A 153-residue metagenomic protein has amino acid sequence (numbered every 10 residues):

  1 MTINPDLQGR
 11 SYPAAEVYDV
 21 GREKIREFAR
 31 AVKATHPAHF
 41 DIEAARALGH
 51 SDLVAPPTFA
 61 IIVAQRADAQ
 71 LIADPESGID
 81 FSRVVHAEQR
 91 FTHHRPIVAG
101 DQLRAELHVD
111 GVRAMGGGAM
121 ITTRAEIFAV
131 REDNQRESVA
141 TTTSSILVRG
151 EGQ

Functional and structural regions predicted by a protein language model:
M1-E88, Q153: Hot-dog-fold acyl-thioester-processing enzymes
M1-I3, L7, E88, T92-Q153: HotDog/MaoC-like acyl-thioester-processing domains
